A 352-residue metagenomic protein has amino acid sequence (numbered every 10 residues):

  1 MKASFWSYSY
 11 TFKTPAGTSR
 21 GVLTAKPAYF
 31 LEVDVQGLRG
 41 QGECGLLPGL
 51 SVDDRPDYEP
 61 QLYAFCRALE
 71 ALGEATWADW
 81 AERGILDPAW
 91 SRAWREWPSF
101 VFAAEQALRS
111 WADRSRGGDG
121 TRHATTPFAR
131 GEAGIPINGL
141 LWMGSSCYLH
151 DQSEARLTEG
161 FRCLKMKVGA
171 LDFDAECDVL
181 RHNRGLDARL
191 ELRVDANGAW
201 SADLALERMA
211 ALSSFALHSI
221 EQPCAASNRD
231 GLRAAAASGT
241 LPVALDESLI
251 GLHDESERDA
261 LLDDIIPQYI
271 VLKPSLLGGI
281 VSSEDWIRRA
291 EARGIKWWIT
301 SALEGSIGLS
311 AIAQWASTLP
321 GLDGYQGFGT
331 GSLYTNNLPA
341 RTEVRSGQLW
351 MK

Functional and structural regions predicted by a protein language model:
M1-L192, N197-A199, A210-S214, P339-K352: N-terminal capping/lid subdomain adjacent to the active-site entrance of alpha/beta enzymes
Y8-T11, M143, L249, L303 (+1 more regions): Short, solvent-exposed coil/turn elements at secondary-structure transition points
R20-V22, T330-T335: Short, solvent-exposed secondary-structure boundary motifs
L38, C66, Q268, R293-I299 (+1 more regions): A short pocket-lining beta-strand/turn micro-motif at the edge of beta-sheets
C44, Q222, F328: Active-site donor-binding loop signature of nucleotide-sugar glycosyltransferases
M166, L171-A316, L333-R345: Catalytic core of soluble alpha/beta enzymes
P320-G331: Short helix/strand-capping turn motifs
